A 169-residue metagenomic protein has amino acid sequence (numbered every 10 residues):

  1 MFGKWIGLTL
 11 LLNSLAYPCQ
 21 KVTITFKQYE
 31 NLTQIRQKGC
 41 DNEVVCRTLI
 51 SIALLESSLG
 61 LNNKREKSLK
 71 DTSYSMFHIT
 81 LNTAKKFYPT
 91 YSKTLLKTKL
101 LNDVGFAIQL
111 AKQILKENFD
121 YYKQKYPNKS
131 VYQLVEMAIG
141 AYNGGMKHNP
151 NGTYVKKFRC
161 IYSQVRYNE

Functional and structural regions predicted by a protein language model:
M1-P18: Classical Sec-dependent N-terminal signal peptides that target proteins to the secretory pathway
C19-E169: Catalytic glycan-binding domains that act on GlcNAc-containing polysaccharides
